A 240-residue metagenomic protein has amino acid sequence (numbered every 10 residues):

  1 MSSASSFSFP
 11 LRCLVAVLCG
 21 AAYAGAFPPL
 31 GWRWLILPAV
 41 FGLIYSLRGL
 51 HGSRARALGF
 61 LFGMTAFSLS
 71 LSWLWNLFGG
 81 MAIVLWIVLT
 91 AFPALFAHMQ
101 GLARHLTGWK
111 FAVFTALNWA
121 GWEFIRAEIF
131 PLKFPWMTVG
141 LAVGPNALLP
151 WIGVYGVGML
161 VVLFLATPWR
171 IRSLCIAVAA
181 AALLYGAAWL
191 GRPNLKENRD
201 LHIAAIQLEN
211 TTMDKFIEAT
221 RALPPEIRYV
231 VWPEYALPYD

Functional and structural regions predicted by a protein language model:
S2-N194: Membrane-embedded alpha-helical bundles of multi-pass enzymes that act on lipidic or dolichyl-linked glycan substrates
W189-D240: Soluble catalytic regions of membrane-associated enzymes that act on cell-envelope and secretory-pathway components
